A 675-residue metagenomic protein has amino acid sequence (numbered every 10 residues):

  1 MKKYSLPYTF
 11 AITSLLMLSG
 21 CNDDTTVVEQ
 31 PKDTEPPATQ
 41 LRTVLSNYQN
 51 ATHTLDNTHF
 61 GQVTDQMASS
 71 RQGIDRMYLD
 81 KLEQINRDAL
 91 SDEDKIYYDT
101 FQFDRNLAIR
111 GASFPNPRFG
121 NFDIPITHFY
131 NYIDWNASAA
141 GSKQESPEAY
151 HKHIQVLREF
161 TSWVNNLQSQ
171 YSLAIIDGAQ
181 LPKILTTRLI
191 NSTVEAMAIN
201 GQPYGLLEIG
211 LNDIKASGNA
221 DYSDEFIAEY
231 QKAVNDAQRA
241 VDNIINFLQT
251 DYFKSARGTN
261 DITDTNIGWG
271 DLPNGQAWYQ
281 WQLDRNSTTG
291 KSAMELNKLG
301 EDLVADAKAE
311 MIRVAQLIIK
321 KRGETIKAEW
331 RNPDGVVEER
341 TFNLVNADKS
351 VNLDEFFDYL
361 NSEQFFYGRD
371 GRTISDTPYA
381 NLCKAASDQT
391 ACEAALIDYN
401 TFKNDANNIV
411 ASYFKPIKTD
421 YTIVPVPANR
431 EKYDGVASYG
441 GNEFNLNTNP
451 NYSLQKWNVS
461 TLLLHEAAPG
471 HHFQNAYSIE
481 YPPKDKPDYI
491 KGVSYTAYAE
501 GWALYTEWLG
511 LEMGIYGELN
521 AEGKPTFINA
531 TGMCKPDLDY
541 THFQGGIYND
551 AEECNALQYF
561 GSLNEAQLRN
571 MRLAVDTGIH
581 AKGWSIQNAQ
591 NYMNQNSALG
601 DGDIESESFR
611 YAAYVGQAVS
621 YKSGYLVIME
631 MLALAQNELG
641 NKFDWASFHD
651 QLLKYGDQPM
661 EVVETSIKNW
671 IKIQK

Functional and structural regions predicted by a protein language model:
M1-T9: Bacterial N-terminal signal peptides that target proteins for export
M17-G20: C-terminal motif of bacterial Sec signal peptides marking the signal peptidase cleavage site
D24-K675: N-terminal maturation segment of proteins
